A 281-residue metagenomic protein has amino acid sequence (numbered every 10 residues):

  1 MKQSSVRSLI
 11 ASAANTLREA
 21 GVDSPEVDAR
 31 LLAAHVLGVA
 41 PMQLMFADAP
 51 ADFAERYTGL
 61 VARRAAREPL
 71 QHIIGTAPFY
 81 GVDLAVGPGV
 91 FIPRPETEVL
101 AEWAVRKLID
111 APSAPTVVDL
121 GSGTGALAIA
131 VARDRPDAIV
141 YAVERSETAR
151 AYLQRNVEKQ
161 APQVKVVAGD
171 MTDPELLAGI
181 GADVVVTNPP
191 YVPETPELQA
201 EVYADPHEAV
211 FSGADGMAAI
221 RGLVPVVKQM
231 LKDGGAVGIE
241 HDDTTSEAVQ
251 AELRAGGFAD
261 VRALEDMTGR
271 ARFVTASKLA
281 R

Functional and structural regions predicted by a protein language model:
M1-L44: Non-catalytic accessory regions of SAM-dependent methyltransferases
L17, L108, V157, V227 (+1 more regions): Conserved hydrophobic residues forming the short capping helix/wall of the S-adenosyl-L-methionine
E26, L31-R106: Conserved AdoMet
D83, I139, Q163-K165, A259-R262: Conserved beta-strand segments of alpha/beta enzyme cores
P95-Q199, G222: Conserved SAM/SAH cofactor-binding pocket of Class I
P189-Y191, S277-R281: C-terminal beta-strand of the catalytic ATP-binding
P190-A219: Mobile active-site "lid"/loop adjacent to the S-adenosyl-L-methionine
D215-S277: Conserved Class I SAM-dependent methyltransferase catalytic core
